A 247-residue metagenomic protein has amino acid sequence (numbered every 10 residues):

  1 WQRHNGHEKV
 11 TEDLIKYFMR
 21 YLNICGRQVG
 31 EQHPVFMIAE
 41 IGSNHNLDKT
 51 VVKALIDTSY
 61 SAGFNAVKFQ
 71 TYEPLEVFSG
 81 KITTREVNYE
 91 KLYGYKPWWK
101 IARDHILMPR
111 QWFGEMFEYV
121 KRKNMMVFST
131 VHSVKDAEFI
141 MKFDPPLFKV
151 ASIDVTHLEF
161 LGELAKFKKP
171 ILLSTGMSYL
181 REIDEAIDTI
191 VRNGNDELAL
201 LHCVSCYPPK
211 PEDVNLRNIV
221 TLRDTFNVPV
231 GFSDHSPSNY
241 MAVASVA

Functional and structural regions predicted by a protein language model:
W1, N5-G6, V10-A247: Catalytic cores and adjacent flexible loops of soluble metabolic enzymes that perform enolate/carbanion chemistry on
